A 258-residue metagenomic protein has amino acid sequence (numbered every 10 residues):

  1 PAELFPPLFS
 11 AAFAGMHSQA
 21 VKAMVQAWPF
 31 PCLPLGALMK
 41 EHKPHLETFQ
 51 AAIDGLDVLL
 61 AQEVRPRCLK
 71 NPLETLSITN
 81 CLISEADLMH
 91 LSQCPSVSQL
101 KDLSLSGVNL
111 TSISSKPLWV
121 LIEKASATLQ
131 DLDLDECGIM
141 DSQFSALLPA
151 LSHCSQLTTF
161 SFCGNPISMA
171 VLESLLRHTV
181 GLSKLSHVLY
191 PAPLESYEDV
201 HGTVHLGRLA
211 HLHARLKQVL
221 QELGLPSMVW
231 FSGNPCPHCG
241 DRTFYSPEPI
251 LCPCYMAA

Functional and structural regions predicted by a protein language model:
P1-L69: N-terminal adaptor-interaction module of cullin-RING ubiquitin ligase components
P1-V25, V120, Q130-E136, S142-G164: Extended amphipathic alpha-helical scaffold segments
A2, F30, K70, L82-L88 (+4 more regions): Short, solvent-exposed loop/turn at the beta-strand->alpha-helix junction within individual leucine-rich repeat
F5, K70-T75, C94-L100, K124-D131 (+5 more regions): Structural signal for repeat-unit boundaries in curved repeat scaffolds
F9-S10, K22-V25, D57, S92 (+3 more regions): Amphipathic alpha-helical interaction motifs in eukaryotic regulatory proteins
L33-G36, R67-L69, E74-T79, L100-S106 (+3 more regions): Conserved hydrophobic beta-strand positions in leucine-rich repeat
L46, V58, S155-T158, M169-A258: C-terminal capping region of solenoid repeat domains
K70-N71, L88-V97, S115-S126, F144-H153 (+2 more regions): A structural signal for leucine-rich repeat
